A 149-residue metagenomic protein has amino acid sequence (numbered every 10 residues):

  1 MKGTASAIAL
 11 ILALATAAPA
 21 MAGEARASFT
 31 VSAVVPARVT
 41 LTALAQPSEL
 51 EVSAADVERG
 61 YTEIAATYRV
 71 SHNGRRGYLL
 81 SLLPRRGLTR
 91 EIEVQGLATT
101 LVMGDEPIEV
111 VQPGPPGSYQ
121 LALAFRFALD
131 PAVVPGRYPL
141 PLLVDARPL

Functional and structural regions predicted by a protein language model:
M1-K2: N-terminal secretory signal peptides that target proteins for export/translocation
S6-A17: Bacterial N-terminal signal peptides
A15, R69-H72, E93-G96: Short charge-dense sequence patches
M21-L88, E106-L149: N-terminal small/polar-rich segments of proteins
T89-L101: Short, surface-exposed beta-strand/strand-loop-strand elements in extracellular ectodomains
